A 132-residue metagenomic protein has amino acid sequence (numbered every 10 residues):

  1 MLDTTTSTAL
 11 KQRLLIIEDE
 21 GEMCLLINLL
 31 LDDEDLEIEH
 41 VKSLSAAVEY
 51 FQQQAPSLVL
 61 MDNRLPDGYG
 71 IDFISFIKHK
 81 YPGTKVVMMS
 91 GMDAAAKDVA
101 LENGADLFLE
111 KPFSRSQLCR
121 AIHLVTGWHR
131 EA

Functional and structural regions predicted by a protein language model:
M1-L15, S116-A132: Non-catalytic signal-transmission and effector/linker regions of two-component phosphorelay proteins
G21-E39: Two-component/phosphorelay signaling modules centered on CheY-like receiver
H40-L58: Acidic, metal-coordinating helix/loop segments flanking the phosphotransfer/catalytic sites of two-component signaling
S43, Y69-D72: Acidic catalytic/metal-coordinating carboxylates
E49, I71-Y81: Short amphipathic alpha-helix used as the core "switch/output" element in two-component signaling
D62: Active-site residues of response regulator receiver
D72, M92-L109: Alpha4 helix (beta4-alpha4-beta5 surface) of REC/receiver domains from two-component response regulators
